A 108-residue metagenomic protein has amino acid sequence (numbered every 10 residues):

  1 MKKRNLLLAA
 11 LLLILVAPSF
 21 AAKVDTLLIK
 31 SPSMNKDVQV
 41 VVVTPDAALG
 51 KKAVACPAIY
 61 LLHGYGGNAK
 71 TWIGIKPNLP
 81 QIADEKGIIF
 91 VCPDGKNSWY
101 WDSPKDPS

Functional and structural regions predicted by a protein language model:
M1-L7: Bacterial N-terminal signal peptides that target proteins for export
L7-L8, Q81: A broad detector of short, well-ordered amphipathic alpha-helices that serve as recognition/interaction surfaces
L8-A9, N68: Intrinsically disordered, low-complexity segments enriched in polar/charged small residues
A9-A17: Bacterial N-terminal signal peptides
A21-S108: Non-catalytic cap/lid and distal C-terminal segments of serine-dependent acyl enzymes
